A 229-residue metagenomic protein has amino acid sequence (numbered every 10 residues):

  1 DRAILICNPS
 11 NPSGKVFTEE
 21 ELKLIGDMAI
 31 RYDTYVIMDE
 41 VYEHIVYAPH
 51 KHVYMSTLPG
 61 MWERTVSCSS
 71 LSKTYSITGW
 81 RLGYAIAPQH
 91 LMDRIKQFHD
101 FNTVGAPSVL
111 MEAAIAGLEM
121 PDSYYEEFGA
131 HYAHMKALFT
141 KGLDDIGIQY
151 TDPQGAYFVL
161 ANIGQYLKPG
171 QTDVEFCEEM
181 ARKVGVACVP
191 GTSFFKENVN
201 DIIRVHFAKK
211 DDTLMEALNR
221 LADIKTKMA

Functional and structural regions predicted by a protein language model:
D1-A229: PLP-dependent class I/II
